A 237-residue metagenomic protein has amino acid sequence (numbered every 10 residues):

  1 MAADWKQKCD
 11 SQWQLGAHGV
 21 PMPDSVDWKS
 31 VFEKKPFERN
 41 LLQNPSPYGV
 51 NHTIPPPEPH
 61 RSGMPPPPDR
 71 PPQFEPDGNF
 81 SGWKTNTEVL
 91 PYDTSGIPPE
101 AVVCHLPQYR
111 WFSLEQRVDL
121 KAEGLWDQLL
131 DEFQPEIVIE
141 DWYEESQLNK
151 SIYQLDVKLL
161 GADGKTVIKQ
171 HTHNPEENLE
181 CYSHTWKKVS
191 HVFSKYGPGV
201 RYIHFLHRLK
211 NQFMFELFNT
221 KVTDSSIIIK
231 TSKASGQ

Functional and structural regions predicted by a protein language model:
M1-E136, E144, L148, T172-P198 (+1 more regions): Aromatic (Trp/Tyr/Phe) and Gly/Pro-enriched flexible surface segments
S146-P175: Extracellular ligand-binding interfaces
